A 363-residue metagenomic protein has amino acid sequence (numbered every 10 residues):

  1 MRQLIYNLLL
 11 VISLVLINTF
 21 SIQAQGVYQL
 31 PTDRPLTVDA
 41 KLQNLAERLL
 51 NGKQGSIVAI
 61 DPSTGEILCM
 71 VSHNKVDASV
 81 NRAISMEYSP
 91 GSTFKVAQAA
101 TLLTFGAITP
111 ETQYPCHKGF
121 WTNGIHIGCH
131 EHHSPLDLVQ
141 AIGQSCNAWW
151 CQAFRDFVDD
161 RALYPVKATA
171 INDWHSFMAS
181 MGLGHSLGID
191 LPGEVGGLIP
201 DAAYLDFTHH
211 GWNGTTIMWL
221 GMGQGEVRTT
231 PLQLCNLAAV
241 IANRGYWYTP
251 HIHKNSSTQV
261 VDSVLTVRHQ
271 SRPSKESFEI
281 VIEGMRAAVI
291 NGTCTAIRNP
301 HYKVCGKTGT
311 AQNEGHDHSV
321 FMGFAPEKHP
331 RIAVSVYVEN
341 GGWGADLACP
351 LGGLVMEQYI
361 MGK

Functional and structural regions predicted by a protein language model:
M1-N7: Positively charged n-region of N-terminal signal peptides that target proteins for export
N7-T19: Bacterial N-terminal signal peptides
A24, D33, G55-S56, D61-Y88 (+1 more regions): Beta-lactam-recognizing serine transpeptidase/beta-lactamase-like catalytic domain environment
G26-G55: Conserved, well-ordered alpha-helix/loop/beta-strand core segments that scaffold catalytic motifs
L42, Q98, D173-W174, V355: Generic structural signal for hydrophobic residues
G91-A100: Active/ligand-binding-proximal structured segments within catalytic/core domains that scaffold catalytic residues
D262-H269, L351-K363: Short, gly/Ser/Thr-rich active-site loops of penicillin-recognizing serine hydrolases
